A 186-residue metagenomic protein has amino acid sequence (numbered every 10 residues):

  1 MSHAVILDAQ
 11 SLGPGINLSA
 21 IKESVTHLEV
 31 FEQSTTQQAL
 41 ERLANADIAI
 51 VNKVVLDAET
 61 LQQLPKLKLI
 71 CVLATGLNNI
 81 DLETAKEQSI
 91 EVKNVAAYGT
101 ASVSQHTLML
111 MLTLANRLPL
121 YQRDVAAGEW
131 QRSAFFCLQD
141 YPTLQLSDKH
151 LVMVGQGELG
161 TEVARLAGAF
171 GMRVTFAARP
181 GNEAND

Functional and structural regions predicted by a protein language model:
M1-A46: N-terminal glycine-/charge-rich "phosphate-binding" loop or analogous flexible N-terminal tail
S24, C137-D186: Rossmann-like dinucleotide/phosphate-binding beta-alpha-beta segment
E32, L73-A74, I90-A101, A178: Short beta->alpha connector loops at strand-helix junctions that form conserved, small/polar/Pro-enriched
R42-L43, L61-L64, L146: A short, aliphatic-rich alpha-helical micro-motif
N78-S89: Rossmann-fold NAD(P)-binding glycine/threonine-rich loop
A96-H150: Phosphate-binding beta-alpha-beta segment of Rossmann-like dinucleotide-binding domains, i.e., the NAD(P)
